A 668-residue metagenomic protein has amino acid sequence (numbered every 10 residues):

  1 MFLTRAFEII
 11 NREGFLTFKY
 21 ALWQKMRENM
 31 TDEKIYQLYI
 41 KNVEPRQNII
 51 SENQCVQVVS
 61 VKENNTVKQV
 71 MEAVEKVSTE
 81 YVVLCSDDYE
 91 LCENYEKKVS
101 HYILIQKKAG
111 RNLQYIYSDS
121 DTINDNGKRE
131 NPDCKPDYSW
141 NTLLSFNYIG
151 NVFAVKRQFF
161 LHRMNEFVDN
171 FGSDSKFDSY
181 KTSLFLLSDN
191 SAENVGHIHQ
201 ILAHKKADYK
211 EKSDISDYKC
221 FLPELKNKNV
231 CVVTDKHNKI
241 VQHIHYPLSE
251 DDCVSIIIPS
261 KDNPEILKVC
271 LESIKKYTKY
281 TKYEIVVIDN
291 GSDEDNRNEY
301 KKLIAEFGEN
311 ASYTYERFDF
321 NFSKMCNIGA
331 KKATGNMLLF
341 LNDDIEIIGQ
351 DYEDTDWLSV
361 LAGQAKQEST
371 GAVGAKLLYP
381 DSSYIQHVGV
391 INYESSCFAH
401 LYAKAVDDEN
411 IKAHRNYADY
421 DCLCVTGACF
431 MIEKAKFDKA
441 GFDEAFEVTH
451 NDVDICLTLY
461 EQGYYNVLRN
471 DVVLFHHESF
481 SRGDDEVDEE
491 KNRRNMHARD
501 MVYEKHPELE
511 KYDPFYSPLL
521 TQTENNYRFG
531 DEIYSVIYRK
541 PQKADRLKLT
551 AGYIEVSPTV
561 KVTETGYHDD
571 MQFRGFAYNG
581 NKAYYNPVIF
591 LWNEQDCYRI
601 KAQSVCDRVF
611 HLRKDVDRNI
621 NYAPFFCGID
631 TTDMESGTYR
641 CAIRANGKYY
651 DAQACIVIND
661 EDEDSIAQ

Functional and structural regions predicted by a protein language model:
F2-V56, D214-V254, D381, S395-C422 (+5 more regions): C-terminal, non-catalytic tails of nucleotide-sugar-dependent glycosyltransferases
Q47-N53, E272-K282: Short, acidic, metal-binding catalytic loop of nucleotide-sugar glycosyltransferases
K62-N64, D289-Y300: A conserved acidic beta->alpha catalytic loop
V82, L338: Short aromatic/hydrophobic "clamp" motif used to bind/position activated sugar donors
N94-E130, A192-E193, G349-S395: Conserved donor NDP-sugar-binding/catalytic core segment of glycosyltransferases
E130-F159, S323-K324, K331, Y393-K434: A recurrent flexible, glycine/aromatic-enriched loop bordering the glycosyltransferase active site that acts as
F159, F171-Q200, F221, E353-L361 (+2 more regions): A short, conserved alpha-helix in the catalytic core of glycosyltransferases
P264, L339, S535-Q668: Basic, ligand-binding patches in group-transfer machinery, especially extracytoplasmic/periplasmic segments
